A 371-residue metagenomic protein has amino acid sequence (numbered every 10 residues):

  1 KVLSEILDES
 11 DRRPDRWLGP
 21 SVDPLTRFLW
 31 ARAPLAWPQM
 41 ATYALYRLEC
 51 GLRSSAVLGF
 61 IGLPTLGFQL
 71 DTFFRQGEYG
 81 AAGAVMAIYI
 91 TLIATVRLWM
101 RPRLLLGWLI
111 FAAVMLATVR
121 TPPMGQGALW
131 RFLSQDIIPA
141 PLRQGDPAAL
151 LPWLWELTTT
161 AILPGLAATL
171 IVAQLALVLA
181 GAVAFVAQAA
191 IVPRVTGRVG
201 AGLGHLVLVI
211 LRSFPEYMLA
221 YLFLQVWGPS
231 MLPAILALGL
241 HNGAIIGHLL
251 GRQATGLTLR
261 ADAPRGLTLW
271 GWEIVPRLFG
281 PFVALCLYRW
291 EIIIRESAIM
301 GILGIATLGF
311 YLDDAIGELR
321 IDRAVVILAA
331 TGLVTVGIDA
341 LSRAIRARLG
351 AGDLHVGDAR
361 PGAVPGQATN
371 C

Functional and structural regions predicted by a protein language model:
K1, T160-A173, R212-G247, F279-P281: Loop-to-helix entry region at the N-terminal start of transmembrane alpha-helices in multi-pass membrane transporters
K1-L7, V186-L222, H248, R252 (+1 more regions): Cytoplasmic-entry segments and transmembrane alpha-helices of multi-pass inner-membrane transporters
V2, P24-V57, G83-A84, T91 (+3 more regions): Transmembrane alpha-helices
E9-A36, L63, L257-L278, I305: Short helix-to-coil transition segments within interhelical loops that connect adjacent transmembrane helices
Y43, S55-G59, F68, A189 (+5 more regions): Transmembrane alpha-helix boundary and packing residues in multipass membrane permease domains and related
L48, L70, I162, L166 (+5 more regions): Hydrophobic alpha-helical elements at and bordering transmembrane segments of multi-pass membrane proteins
T65-R101, G309-A344: Hydrophobic alpha-helical transmembrane segments of polytopic membrane proteins
Y89-H205, G350-C371: N-terminal, non-cleaved signal-anchor transmembrane helix
